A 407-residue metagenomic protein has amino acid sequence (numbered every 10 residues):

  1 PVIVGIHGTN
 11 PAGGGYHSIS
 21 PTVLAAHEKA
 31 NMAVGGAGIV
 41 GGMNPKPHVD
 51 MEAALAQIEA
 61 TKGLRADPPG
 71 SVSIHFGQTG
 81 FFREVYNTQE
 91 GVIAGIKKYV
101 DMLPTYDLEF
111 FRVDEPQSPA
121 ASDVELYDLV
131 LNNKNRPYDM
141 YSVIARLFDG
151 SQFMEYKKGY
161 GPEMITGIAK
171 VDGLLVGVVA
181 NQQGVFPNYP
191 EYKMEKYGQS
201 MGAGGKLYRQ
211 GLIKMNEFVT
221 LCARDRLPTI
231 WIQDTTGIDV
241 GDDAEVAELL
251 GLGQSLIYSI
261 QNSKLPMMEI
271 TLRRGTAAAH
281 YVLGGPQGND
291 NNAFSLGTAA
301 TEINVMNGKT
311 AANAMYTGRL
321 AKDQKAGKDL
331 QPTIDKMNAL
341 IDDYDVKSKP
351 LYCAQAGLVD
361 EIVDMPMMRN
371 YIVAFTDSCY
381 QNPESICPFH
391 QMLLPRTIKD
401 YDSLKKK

Functional and structural regions predicted by a protein language model:
P1-K407: Ligand-binding clefts of soluble mixed alpha/beta catalytic domains
